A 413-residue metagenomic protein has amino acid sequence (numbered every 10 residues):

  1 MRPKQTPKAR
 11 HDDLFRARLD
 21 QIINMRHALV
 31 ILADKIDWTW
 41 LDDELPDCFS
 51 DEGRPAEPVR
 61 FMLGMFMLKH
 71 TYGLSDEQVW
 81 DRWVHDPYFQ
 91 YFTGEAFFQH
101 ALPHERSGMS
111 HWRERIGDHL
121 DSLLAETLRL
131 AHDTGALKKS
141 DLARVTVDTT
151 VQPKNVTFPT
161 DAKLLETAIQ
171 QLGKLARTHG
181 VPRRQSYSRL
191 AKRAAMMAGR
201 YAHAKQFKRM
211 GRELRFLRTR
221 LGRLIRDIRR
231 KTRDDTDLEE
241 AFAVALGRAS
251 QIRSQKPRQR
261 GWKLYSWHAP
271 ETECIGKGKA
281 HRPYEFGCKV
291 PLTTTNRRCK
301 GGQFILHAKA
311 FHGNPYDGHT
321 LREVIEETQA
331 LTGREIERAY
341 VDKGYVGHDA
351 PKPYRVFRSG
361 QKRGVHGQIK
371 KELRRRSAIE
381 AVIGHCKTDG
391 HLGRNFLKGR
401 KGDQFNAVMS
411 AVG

Functional and structural regions predicted by a protein language model:
M1-D43: Charged, often Cys/His-bearing segments associated with DNA-binding zinc-finger transcription factors
R2-K4, L41-F66, H70-K139: Basic, low-complexity intrinsically disordered segments
Q21, D37, G53-R60, T71 (+9 more regions): Secondary-structure capping and boundary motifs in well-ordered enzyme cores
H27, M65, V79-W80, E105-W112 (+6 more regions): Short, conserved catalytic/metal-binding motifs centered on acidic residues
A96-E271: Active-site- or DNA-interface-adjacent structural scaffold in DNA-acting proteins
L264-G287: Flexible, glycine/threonine-enriched loop-and-boundary segments that flank and lead into catalytic domains of large
K279-L331: Electropositive, glycine- and tryptophan-enriched low-complexity nucleic-acid-binding patches
Q329-F405: Helix-centered, glycine/charged polyanion-binding patches within enzymatic domains that contact phosphate-containing
